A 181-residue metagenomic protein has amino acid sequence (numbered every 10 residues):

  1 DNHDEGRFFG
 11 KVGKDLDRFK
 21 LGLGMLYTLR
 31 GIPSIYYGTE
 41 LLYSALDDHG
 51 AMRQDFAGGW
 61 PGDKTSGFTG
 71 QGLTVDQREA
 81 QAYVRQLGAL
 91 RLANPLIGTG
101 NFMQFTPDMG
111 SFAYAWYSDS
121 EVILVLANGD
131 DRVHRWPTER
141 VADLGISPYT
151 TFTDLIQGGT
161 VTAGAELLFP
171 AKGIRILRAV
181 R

Functional and structural regions predicted by a protein language model:
D1-S147, F169: Loop/helix patches that line or flank the sugar-binding groove of alpha-linked glycan CAZymes
A57, A115, T153, R178-V180: Residue-level detector of conserved, well-ordered beta-strand and adjacent loop positions that form binding/recognition
T150-A165: Solvent-exposed beta-strand/loop surfaces of large extracellular or lumenal domains
V161-R181: C-terminal beta-strand-rich structural cap/linker in extracellular carbohydrate-active enzymes
